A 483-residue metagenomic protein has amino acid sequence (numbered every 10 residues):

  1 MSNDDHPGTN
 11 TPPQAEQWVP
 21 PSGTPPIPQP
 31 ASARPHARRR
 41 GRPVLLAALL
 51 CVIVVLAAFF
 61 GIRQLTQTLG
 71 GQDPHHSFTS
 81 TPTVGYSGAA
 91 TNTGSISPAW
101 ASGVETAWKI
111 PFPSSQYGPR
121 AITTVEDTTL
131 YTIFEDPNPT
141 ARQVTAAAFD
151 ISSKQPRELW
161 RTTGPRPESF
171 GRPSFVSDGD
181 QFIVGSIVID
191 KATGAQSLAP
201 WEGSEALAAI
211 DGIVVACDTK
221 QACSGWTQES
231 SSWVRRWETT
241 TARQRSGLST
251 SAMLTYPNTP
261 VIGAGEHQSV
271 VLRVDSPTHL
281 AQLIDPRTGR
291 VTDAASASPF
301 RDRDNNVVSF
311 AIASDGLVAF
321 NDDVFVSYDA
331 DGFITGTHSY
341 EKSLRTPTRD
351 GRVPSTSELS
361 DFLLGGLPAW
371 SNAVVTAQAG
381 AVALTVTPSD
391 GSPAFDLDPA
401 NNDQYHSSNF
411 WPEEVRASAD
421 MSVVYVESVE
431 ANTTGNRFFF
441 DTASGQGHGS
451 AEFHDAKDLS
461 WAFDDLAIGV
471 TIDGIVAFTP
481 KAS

Functional and structural regions predicted by a protein language model:
M1-R38: Intrinsically disordered, low-complexity Pro/Gly-rich regions
A33-Q72: Hydrophobic single-pass membrane-targeting/anchoring helices
Q64-A121, Y131-E168, Q196-W201, W226 (+7 more regions): Aromatic (tryptophan-biased) beta-strands that constitute blades/sheets of beta-rich domains
S114-E126, G164-D178, W201-I213, C217 (+5 more regions): Repeated scaffold domains used in trafficking and secretory/extracellular systems, primarily beta-propellers
T132-D136, G185-S186, A216-D218, L272-D275 (+4 more regions): Recurrent small/Gly-Pro-centered beta-turn motifs in extracellular repeat architectures
P139-A147, K220-W226, D275-L283, D322-D329 (+3 more regions): Structural motif
D361-D441: Loop/turn-rich, solvent-exposed surfaces of beta-rich toroidal or solenoidal domains
G447-S483: Blade-level signature of beta-propeller repeat domains, shared across WD40, Kelch, NHL, RCC1 and BNR/Asp-box propellers
